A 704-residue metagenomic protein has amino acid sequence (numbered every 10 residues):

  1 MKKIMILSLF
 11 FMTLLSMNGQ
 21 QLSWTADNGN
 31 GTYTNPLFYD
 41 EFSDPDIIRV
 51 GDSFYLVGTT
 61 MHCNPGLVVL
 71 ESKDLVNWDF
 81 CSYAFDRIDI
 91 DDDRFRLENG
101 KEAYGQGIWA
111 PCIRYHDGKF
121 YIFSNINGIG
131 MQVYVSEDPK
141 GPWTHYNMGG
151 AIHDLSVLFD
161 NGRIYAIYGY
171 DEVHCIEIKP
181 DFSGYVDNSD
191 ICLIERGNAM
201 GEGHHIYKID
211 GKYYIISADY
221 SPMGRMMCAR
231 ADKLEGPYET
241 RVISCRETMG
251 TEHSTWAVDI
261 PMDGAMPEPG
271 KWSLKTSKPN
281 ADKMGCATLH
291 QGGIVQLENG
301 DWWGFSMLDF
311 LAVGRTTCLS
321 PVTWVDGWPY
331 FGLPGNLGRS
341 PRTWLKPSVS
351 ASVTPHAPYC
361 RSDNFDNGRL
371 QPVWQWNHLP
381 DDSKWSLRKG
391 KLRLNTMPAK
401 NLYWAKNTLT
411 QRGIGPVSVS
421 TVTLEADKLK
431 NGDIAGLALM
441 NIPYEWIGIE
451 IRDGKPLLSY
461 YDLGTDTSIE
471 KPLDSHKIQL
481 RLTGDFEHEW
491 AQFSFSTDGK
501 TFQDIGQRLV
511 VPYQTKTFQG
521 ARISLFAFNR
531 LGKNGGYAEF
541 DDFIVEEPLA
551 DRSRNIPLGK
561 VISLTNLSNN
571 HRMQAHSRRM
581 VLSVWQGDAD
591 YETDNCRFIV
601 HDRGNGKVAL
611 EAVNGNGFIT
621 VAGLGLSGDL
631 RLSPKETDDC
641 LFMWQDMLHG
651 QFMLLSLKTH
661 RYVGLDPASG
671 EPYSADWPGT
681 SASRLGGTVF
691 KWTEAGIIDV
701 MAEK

Functional and structural regions predicted by a protein language model:
I4-L14: Sec-dependent N-terminal signal peptides
M5-I6, D52, P634, G687: Sequence-pattern detector for short linear motifs and compositional/periodic biases rather than a specific fold
I6-L7, F543, R578: Short amphipathic alpha-helical "recognition" segments used for binding
L14-L15, A695: Hydrophobic alpha-helical membrane context
G19-L558, N595-I599, D639-M643: Carbohydrate-active catalytic/glycan-binding domains of CAZyme proteins, especially the secreted or lumenal ectodomains
R552-K704: Lectin-like carbohydrate-binding module/patch detector with strong preference for beta-trefoil
